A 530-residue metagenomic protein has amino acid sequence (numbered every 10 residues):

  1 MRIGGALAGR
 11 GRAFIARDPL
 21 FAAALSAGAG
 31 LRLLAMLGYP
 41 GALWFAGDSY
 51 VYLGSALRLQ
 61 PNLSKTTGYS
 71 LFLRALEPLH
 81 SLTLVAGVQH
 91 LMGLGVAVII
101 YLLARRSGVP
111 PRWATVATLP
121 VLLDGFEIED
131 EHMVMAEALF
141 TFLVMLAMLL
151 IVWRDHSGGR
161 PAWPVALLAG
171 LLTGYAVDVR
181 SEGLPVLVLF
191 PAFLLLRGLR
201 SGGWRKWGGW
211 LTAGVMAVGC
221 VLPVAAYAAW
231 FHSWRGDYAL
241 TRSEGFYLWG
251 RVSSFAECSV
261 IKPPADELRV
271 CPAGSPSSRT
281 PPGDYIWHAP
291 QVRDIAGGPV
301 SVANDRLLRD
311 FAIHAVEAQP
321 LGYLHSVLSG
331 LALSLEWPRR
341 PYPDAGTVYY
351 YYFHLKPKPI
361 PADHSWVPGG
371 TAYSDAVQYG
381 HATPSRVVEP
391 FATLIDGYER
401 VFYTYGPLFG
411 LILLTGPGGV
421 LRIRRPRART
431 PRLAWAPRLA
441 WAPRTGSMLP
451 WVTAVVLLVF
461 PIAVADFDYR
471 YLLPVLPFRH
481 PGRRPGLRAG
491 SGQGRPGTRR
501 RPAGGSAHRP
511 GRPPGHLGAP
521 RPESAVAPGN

Functional and structural regions predicted by a protein language model:
R17-L43, L123, G219-W230: Transmembrane signal-anchor helices characteristic of membrane glycosylation enzymes that use polyprenol
G38-Y52, Q60-F72, L76-H80, L240 (+3 more regions): Extracytoplasmic catalytic/substrate-binding loops of multi-pass membrane glycan-assembly enzymes
G47, V85-L94, V116-I151, W163-P164 (+2 more regions): Multi-pass, polyprenyl lipid-linked donor-dependent membrane glycosyltransferases
L73-H80, V85-I99, F140-L143, Y403-T415 (+1 more regions): Transmembrane alpha-helices of multi-pass, membrane-embedded glycan-processing enzymes that use lipid-linked
T83-L84, A315, H325, S329-R429 (+1 more regions): Membrane-interface anchor segments at the N-terminal boundary of transmembrane helices in multi-pass membrane enzymes
A97-L102, L139-G158, L168-A169, T173 (+1 more regions): Specific aromatic-rich, kink-prone transmembrane helix
I100-L123, T141-F142, G158-P164, R429 (+1 more regions): Transmembrane-helix signature of polytopic, membrane-embedded enzymes that assemble or transfer cell-envelope glycans
T241-V377: Membrane-proximal stem/loop segments at transmembrane-domain junctions that anchor or position
